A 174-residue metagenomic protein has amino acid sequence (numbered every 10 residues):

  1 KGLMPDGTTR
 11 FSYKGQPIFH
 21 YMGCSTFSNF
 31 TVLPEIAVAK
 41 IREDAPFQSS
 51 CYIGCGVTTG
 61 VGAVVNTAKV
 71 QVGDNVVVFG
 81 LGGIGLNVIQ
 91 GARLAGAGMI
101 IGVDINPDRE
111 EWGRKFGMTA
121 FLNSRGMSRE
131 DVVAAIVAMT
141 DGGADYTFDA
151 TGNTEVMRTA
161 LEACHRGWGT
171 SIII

Functional and structural regions predicted by a protein language model:
K1-A37: Glycine-rich phosphate/adenylate-binding loop and adjacent beta-alpha elements of nucleotide- or dinucleotide-binding
G2, L81-G82, V156-T159: A broad, low-specificity signal for short, low-complexity segments enriched in glycine/proline and polar/charged
P5, Y13, Y52-G54, T58 (+7 more regions): Short glycine/serine/threonine-biased micro-segments
F11-Y21, V88-G91, A163-I173: Short, mixed-charge, low-aromatic patches
N29, I36-A37, R42-G126: Mid-domain Rossmann-like dinucleotide-binding core that forms the NAD(H)/NADP(H) cofactor-binding site
F30, G62, E155, T159: Conserved mid-core alpha-helix of short-chain dehydrogenase/reductase
A68-V72, R93-A95, I105-I174: Glycine-rich cofactor phosphate-binding loops and adjacent beta1-alpha1 units of small-molecule cofactor enzyme domains
